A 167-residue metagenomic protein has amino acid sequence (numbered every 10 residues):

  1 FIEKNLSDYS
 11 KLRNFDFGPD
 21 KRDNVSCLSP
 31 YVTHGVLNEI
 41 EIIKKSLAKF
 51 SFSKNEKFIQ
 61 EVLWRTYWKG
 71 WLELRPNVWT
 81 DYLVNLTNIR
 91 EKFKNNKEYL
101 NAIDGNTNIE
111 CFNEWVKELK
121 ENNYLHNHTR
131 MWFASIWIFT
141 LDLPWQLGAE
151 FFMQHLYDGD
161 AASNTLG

Functional and structural regions predicted by a protein language model:
F1-A161: Structured secondary-structure scaffolds
T165-G167: Beta-rich, aromatic/charged-enriched effector core domains that present basic-aromatic interfaces for binding
